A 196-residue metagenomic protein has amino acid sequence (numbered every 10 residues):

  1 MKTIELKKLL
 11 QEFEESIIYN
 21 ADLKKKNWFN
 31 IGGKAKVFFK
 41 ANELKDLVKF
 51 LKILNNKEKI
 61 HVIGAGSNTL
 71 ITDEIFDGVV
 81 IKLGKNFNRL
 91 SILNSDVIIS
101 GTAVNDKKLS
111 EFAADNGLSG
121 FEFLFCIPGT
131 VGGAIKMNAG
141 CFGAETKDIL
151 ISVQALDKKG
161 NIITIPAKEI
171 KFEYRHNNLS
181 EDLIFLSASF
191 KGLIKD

Functional and structural regions predicted by a protein language model:
K2-V131: Anion-binding (especially nucleotide phosphate/pyrophosphate-binding) glycine-rich loop and adjoining beta-alpha core
I18-Y19, K24-K25, T69, L156-D196: Phosphate/pyrophosphate- and phosphate-bearing ligand-binding catalytic cores of soluble enzymes
G32, T146-D148, E181: Short coil/turn motifs at beta-sheet boundaries
K40-A41, L70-D73, K82, K136-N138 (+2 more regions): Short beta-strand-to-turn element immediately C-terminal to the catalytic PLP-Schiff-base lysine in fold type I
A65, V104, M137-A139, K168-F172: Short acidic (Asp/Glu) patches
D77, I151, L186: Change "...and in nucleic-acid phosphodiester-cleaving endonucleases..." to "...and in nucleic-acid processing enzymes
S91-N94, I135, L183-L186: Acidic/polar active-site rim loop that often engages polyanionic ligands
L109-N161: Hydrophobic alpha-helical segments and helix pairs
